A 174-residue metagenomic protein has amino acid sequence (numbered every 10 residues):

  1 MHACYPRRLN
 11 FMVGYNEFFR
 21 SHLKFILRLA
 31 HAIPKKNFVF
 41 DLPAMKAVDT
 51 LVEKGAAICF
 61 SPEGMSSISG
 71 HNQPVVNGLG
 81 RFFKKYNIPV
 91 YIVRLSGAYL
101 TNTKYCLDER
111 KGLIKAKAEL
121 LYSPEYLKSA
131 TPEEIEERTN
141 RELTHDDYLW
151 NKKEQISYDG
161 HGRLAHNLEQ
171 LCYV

Functional and structural regions predicted by a protein language model:
M1-R138, K153-E154, H161, V174: Soluble catalytic domains of membrane acyltransferases
N140-T144: Tryptophan-paired
D146-Q155: Charged, glycine-interspersed solvent-exposed loop segments at helix/strand-loop junctions that cap or gate access
Y158-C172: Short, flexible, mixed-charge glycine/proline-rich loop motifs that serve as phosphate/nucleic-acid-contacting
